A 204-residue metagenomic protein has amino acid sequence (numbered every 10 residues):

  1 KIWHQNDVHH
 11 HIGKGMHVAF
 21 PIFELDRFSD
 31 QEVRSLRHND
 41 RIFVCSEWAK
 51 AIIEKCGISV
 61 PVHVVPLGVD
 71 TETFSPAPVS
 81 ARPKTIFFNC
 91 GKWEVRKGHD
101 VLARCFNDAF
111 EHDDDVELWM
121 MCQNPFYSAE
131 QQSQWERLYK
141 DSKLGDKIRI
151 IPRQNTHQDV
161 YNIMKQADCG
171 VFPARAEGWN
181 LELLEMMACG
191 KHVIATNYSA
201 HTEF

Functional and structural regions predicted by a protein language model:
K1-C56: Extended catalytic core of nucleotide-activated donor transferases of GT-like folds
D30-Q31, G68-T85: Acidic anion/phosphate-binding donor-loop and adjacent secondary structure in glycosyltransferase catalytic cores
E54, N197-F204: Short acidic/histidine- and often glycine-rich active-site loop of Leloir-type glycosyltransferases that engages
S80-K97, A103-F106, L118-M120: Conserved donor-binding/catalytic core segment of Leloir-type glycosyltransferases
Q131-Q158: Nucleotide-activated donor-binding/catalytic signature segment of Leloir-type glycosyltransferases, i.e., the conserved
N162-A167: Short alpha-helical donor nucleotide-sugar binding micro-motif in glycosyltransferases
R175: Aromatic "clamp/platform" in nucleotide-sugar-dependent glycosyltransferases that forms part of the donor/acceptor
H192-A195: Short hydrophobic beta-strand element within catalytic cores of glycosyltransferases and related nucleotide-activated
